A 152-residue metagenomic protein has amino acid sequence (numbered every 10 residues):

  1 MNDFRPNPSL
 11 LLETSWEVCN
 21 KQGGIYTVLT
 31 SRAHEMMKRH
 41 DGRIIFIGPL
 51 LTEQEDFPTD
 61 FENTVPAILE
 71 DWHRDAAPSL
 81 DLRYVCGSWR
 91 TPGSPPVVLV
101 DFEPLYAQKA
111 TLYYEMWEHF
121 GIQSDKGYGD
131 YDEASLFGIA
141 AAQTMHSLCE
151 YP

Functional and structural regions predicted by a protein language model:
M1-P152: Catalytic cores of nucleotide-sugar-dependent glycosyltransferases that transfer UDP/GDP/TDP-activated
